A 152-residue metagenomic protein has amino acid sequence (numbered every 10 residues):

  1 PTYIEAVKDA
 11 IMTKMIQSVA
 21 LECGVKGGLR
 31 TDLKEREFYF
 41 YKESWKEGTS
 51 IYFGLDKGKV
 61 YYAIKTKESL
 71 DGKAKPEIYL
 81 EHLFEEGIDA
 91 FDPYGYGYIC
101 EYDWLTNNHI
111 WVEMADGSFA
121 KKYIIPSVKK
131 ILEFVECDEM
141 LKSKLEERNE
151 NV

Functional and structural regions predicted by a protein language model:
P1-E113: Polyanion-binding interface signature
V112-V152: Long, solvent-exposed, polar/charged low-complexity segments
